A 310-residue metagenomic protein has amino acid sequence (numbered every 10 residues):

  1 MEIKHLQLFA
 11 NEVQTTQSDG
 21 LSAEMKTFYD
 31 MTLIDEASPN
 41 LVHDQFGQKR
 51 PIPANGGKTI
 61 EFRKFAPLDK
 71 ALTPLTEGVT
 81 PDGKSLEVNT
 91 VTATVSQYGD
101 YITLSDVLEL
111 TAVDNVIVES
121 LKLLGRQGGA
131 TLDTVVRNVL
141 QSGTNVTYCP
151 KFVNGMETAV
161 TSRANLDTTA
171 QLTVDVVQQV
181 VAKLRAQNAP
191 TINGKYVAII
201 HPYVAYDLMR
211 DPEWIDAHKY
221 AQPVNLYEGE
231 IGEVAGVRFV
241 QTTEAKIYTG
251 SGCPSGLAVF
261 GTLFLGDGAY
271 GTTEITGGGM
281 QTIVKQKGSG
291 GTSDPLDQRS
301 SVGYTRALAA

Functional and structural regions predicted by a protein language model:
E2-T94: N-terminal "assembly arms/tails" that initiate or stabilize quaternary assembly in self-assembling proteins
L8-F46, A159-A182, D207-A310: Sequence/fold signature of self-assembling virion shell proteins
E12, E61-F65, V107-E109, Y270 (+1 more regions): Long, position-biased, composition-driven segments near the start of the mature protein
F62, K122, R126, A198 (+2 more regions): Hydrophobic alpha-helical segments involved in membrane association or supramolecular assembly
S85-A112, G278: Short acidic, glycine/tyrosine-flanked loop/strand segments centered on an H-E-D-like triad
D106, I200-P202, R306: Short, structured patches in soluble enzyme cores that scaffold and shape functional sites
L108-A186, Y203: Alpha-helical scaffold segments that mediate packing/assembly in large oligomeric complexes
A189-A205, M209-D211: Aromatic- and glycine-enriched pocket-lining scaffold segments that form the walls of small-molecule binding clefts
